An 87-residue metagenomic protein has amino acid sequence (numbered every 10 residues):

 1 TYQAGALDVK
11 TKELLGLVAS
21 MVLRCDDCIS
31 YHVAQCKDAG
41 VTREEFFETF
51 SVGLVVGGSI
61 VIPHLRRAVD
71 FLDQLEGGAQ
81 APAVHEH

Functional and structural regions predicted by a protein language model:
T1-H87: Hydrophobic alpha-helical segments
